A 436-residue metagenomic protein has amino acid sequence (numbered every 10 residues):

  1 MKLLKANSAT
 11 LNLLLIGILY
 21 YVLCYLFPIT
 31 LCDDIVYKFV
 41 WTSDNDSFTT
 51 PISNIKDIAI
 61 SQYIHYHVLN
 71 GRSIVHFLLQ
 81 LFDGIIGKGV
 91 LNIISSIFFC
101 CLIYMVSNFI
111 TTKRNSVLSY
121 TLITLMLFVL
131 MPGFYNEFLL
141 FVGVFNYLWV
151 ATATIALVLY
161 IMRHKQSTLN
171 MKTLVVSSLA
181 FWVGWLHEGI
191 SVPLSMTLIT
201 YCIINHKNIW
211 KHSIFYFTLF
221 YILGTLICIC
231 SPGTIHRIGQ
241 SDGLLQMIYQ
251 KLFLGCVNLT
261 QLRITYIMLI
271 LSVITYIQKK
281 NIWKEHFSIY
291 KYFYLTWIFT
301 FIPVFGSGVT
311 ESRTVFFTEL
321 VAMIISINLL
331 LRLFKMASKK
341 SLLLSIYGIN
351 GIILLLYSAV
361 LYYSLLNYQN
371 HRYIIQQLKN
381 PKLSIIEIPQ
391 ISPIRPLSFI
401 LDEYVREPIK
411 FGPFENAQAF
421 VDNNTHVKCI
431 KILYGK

Functional and structural regions predicted by a protein language model:
L4-L69, S73, D83-L102, I110-V117 (+1 more regions): Intrinsically disordered, polar/acidic, low-complexity terminal segments
N7-T10, K113-L122, L169-T173, W210-T218 (+2 more regions): Membrane-interfacial loop-to-transmembrane alpha-helix junctions, especially the N-terminal start
V22, T124-P132, A180-W185, F220-P232 (+2 more regions): Aromatic-anchored segments of alpha-helical transmembrane domains
Y25-I85, F141, A180-F287, K291 (+1 more regions): Transmembrane catalytic cores of multi-pass membrane glycosyltransferases and polysaccharide-assembly enzymes
R72, S119-M162, H187, T260-M268 (+1 more regions): Membrane-interface micro-motifs in multi-pass membrane enzymes
I103-S116, I161, L330-L333: Transmembrane-helix signature of membrane-embedded glycosylation machinery that interfaces with polyprenol carriers
T154-K172, N208-I209: Membrane-interface transmembrane helices that cradle and orient dolichyl/undecaprenyl
K172-L174, I289, R332-Y357: Signature aromatic-anchored transmembrane alpha helix within multi-pass, membrane-resident enzymes that catalyze glycan
